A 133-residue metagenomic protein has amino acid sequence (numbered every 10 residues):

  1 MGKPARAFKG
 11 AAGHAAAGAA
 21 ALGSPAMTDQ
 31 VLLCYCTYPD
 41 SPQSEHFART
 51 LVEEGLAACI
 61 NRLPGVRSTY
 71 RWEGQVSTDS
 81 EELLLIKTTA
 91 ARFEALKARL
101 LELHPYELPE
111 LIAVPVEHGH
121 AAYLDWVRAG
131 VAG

Functional and structural regions predicted by a protein language model:
K3-P4, F8-G10, A21-G133: Positively charged, small/polar-rich N-terminal and surface patches that mediate targeting and assembly and bind
G18: Alpha-helical and His/Cys-centered functional microenvironments
